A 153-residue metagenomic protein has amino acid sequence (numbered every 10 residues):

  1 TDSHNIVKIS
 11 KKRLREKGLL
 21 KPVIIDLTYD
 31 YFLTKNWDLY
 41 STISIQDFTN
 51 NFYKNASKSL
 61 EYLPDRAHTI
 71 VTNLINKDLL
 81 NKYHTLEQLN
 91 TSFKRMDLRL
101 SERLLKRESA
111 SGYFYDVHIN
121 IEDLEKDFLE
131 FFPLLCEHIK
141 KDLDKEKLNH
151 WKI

Functional and structural regions predicted by a protein language model:
T1-I153: N-terminal leader/auxiliary helical segments
